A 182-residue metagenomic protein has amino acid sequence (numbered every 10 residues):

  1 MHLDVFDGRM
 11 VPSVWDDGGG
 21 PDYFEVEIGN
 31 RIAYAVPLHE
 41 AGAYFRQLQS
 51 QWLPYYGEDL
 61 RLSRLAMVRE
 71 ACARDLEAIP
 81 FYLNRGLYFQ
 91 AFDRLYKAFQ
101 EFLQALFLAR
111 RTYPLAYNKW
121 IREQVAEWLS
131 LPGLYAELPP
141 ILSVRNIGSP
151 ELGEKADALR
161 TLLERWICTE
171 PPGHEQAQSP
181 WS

Functional and structural regions predicted by a protein language model:
M1-L83, S182: Conserved NTP/Mg2+-binding pocket subregion across the NTase superfamily
A66, E70-A73, Y96-L103, L129 (+2 more regions): Generic structural signal for well-ordered, non-transmembrane alpha-helical segments in soluble/cytosolic regions
D75-L83, F102-A109, Y135, L142 (+1 more regions): A structural signal for well-ordered alpha-helices, especially hydrophobic packing surfaces of coiled-coils
R94-Q100, N118-E123: Small-residue-rich helix-loop
R111-I141: Short, charged amphipathic alpha-helical segments flanked by flexible coils
A136-S182: Charge-biased C-terminal accessory regions appended to nucleic-acid-, cytoskeletal NTPase
